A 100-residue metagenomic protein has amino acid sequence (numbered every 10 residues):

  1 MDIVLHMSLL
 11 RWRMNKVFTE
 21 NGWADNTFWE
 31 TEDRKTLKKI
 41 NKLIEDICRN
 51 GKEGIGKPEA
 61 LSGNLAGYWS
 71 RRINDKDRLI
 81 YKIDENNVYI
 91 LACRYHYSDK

Functional and structural regions predicted by a protein language model:
M1-N15, A24-L37, I55, S62 (+2 more regions): Enriched for short, Lys/Arg-rich terminal
T19-N21: Residue-level signal for threonine
L37-G51, I55: Compact soluble domain cores
